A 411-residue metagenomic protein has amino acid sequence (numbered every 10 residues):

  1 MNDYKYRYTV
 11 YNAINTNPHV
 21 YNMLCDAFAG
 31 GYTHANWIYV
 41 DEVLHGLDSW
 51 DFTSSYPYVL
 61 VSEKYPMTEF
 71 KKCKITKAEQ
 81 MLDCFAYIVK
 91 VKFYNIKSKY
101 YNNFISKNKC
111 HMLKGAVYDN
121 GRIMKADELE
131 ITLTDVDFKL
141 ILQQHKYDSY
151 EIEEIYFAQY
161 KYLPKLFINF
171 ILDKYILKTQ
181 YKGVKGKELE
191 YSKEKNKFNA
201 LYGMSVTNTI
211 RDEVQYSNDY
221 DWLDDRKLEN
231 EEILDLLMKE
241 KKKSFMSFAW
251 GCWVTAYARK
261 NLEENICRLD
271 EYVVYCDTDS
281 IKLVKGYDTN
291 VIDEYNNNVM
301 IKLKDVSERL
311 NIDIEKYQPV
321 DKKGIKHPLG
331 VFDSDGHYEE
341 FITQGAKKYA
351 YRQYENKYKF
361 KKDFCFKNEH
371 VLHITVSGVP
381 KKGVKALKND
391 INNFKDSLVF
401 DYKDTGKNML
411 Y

Functional and structural regions predicted by a protein language model:
M1-Y411: Conserved acidic
